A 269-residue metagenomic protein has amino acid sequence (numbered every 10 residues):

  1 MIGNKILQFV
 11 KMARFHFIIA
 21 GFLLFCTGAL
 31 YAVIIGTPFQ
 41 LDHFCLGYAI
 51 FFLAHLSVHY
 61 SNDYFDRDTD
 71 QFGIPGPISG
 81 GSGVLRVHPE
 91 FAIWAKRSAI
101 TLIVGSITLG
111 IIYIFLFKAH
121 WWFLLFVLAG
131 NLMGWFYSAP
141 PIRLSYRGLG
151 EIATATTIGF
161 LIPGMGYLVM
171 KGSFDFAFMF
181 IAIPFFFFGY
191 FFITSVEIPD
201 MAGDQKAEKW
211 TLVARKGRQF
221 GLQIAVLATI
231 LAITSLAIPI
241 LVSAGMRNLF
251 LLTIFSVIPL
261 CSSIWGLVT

Functional and structural regions predicted by a protein language model:
I2, L7-Q8, G81-S173: Intramembrane alpha-helical segments
I2-I6, D63-P89, I193-R218, T269: Cytosolic, membrane-interface loops and tails of multi-pass inner-membrane proteins
M12-A32, T154-G159: The first (N-terminal) embedded transmembrane alpha-helix
I18-I19, F44-A49, K96-I100, W121-L128 (+4 more regions): Hydrophobic alpha-helical transmembrane segments
C26-T27, Y31-R67, F123-W135, D175-S195: Membrane-embedded alpha-helical segments that form the functional core of polytopic membrane enzymes, especially those
I34-F39, A153-M201, Q205, Q219-Q223: Functional transmembrane core segments of multi-pass inner-membrane proteins
F72-K118, W210-M246: Multi-pass membrane catalytic core of lipid/isoprenoid biosynthesis enzymes
L241-T269: Extended hydrophobic alpha-helices typical of membrane-associated regions
